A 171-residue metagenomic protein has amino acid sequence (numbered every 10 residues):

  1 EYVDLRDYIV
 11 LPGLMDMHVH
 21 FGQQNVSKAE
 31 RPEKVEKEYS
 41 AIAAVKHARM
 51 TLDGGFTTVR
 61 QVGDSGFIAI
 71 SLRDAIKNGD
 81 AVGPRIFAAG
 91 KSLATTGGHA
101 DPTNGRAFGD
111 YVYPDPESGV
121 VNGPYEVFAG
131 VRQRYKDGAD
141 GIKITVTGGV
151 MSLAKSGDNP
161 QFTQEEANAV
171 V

Functional and structural regions predicted by a protein language model:
Y2-D4: Conserved beta-strand scaffold positions in the cores of enzyme catalytic domains, especially in NTP/NDP-utilizing
D7, H18, G55, I86 (+2 more regions): Conserved, mostly hydrophobic/aromatic
Y8-D80, T96-T103, E165, A169: Metal-associated gating/positioning segment near the N- to mid-region
H20, D64, A89-L93, T147-G149: Active-site beta-loop-alpha junctions enriched in small/polar residues
A29-I42, G105-A129: Active-site mouth loops of central-metabolism enzymes
S71, Y125-V171: Histidine/acidic residue-rich metal-binding segments in metalloenzymes
G83-K91, Y113-P116: Acidic, His- and aromatic-enriched active-site or binding-groove loops in soluble protein domains that engage sugars
R85, N104-G105: Charged heptad-repeat coiled-coil "stalk" segments of single-pass membrane proteins that scaffold or bridge
